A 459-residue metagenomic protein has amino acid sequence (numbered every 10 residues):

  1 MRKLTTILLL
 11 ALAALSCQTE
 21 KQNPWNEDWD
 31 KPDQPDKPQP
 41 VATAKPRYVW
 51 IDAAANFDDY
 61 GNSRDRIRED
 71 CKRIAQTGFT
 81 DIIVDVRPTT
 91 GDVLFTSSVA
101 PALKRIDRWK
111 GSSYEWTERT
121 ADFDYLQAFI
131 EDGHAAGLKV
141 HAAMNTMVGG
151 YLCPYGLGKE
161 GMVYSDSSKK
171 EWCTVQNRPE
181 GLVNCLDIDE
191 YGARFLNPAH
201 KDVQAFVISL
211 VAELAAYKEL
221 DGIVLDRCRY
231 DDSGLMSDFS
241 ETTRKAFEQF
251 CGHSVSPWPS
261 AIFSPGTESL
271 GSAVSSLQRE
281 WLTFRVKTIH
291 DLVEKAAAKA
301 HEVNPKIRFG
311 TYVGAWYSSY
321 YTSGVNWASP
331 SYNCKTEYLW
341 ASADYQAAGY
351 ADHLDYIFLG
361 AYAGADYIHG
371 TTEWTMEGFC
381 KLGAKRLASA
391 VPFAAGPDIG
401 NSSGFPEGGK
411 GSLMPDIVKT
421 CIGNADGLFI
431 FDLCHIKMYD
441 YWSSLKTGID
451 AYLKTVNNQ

Functional and structural regions predicted by a protein language model:
A14-T43: Bacterial Sec-dependent N-terminal signal peptides
P40-G61, A142-Y217, T267-Q278: Active-site-adjacent "subsite" loops/lids of carbohydrate-active enzymes
D65-D92, Y217-L220, Q346-L359, N424-L428: Catalytic domains of carbohydrate-active enzymes, especially glycoside hydrolases
F79-A121: Aromatic-lined carbohydrate-binding/catalytic grooves of carbohydrate-active enzymes
F79-T90, Y125-D187, V224-R227, P305-G310: Glycine-rich, aromatic-flanked loop segments that form ligand/cofactor-binding clefts across common enzyme folds
L94-D107, V148-D189, R227-S269, T322-N333: Aromatic- and acidic-residue-enriched segments that line the glycan-binding/catalytic groove of carbohydrate-active
G149-L152, G156-L157, S233, V303 (+2 more regions): Substrate-binding cleft/loops of secretory-pathway carbohydrate-active enzymes
S342-Q459: Substrate-binding cleft of secreted/luminal carbohydrate-active enzymes
